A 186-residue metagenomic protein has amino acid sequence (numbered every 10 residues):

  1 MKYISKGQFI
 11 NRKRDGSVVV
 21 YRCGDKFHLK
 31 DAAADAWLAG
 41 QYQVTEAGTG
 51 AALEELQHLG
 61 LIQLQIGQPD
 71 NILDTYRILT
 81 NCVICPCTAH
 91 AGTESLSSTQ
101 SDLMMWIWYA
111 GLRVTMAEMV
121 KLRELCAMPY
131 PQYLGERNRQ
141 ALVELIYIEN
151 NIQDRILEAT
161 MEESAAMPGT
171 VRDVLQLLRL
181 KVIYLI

Functional and structural regions predicted by a protein language model:
M1-Q41: Short, amphipathic alpha-helical interface elements at domain boundaries that mediate macromolecular binding
G24-I186: Long, charge-rich, low-complexity alpha-helical segments
